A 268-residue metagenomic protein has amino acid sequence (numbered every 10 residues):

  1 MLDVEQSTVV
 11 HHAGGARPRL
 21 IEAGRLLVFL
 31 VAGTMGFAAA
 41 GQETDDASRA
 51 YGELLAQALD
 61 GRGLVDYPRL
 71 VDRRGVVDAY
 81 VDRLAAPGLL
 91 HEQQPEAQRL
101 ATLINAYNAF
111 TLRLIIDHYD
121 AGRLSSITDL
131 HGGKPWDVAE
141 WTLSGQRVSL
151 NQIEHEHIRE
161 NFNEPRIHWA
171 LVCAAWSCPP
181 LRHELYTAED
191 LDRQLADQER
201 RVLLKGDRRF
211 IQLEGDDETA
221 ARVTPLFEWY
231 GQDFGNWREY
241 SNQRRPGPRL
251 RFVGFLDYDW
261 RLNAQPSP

Functional and structural regions predicted by a protein language model:
M1-I21: N-terminal secretory signal peptides that target proteins for export/translocation
A13-G15, A32-M35, H118: Alpha-helical transmembrane segments and their juxtamembrane interfaces
A23-M35: Bacterial N-terminal signal peptides
A38-E43: Boundary at the C-terminal end of the N-terminal hydrophobic targeting segment
T44-H91, A97-T102, T111-P268: Interaction/scaffold regions that mediate signaling and macromolecular assembly across diverse proteins
